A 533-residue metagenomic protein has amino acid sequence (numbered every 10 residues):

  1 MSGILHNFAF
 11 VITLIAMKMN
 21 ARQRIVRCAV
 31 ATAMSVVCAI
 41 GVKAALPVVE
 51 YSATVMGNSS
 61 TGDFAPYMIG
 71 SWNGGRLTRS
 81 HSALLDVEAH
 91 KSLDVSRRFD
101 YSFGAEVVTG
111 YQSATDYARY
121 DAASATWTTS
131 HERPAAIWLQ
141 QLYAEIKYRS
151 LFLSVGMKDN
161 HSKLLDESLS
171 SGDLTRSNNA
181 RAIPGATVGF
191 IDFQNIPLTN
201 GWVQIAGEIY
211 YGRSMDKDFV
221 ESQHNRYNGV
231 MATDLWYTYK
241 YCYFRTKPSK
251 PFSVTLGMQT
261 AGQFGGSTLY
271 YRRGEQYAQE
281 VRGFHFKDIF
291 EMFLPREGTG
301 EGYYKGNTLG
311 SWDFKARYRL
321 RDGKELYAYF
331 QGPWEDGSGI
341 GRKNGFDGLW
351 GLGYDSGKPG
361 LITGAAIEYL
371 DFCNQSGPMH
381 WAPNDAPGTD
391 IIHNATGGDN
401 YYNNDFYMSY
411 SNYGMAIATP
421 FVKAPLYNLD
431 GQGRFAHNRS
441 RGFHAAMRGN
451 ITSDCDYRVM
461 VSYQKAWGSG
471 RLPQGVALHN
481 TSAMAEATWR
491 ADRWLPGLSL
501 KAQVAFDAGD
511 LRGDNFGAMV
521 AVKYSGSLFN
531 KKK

Functional and structural regions predicted by a protein language model:
M1-P47, G526: Bacterial Sec-dependent N-terminal signal peptides
V42-N160, E167-S170, L174-Q194, G201-I205 (+2 more regions): Beta-barrel outer-membrane channel/assembly domains of diderm bacteria
A45-E50, H90-F103, K147-S154, F193-G207 (+6 more regions): Short loop/turn motifs that connect adjacent beta-strands in outer-membrane beta-barrel proteins
V55-D63, V107-S113, S150, M157-K163 (+10 more regions): Transmembrane beta-strands of outer-membrane beta-barrel pores
D63-G70, A114-A122, A135, L165-G172 (+6 more regions): Outer-membrane beta-barrel translocator domains and adjoining extracellular loop/strand segments of Gram-negative
G70-G75, V108-G110, D121-S130, S170-R176 (+6 more regions): Extracellular loop and loop/strand-boundary signature of outer-membrane beta-barrel proteins
N160-Y271: Internal, well-ordered domain-core segments that constitute the primary functional module of diverse proteins
T299-K533: Outer-membrane beta-barrel pore domains
